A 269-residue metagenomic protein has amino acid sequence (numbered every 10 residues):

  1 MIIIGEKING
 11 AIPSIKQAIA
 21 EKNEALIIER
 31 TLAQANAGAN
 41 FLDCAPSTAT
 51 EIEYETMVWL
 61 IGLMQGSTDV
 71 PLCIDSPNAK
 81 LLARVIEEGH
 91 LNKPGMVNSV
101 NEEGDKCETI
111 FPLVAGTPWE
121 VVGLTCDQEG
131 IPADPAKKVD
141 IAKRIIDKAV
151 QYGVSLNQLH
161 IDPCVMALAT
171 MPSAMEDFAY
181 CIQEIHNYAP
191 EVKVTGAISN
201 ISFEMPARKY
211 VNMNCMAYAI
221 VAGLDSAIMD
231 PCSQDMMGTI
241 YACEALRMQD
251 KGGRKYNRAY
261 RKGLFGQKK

Functional and structural regions predicted by a protein language model:
I3-E29, N98-E102, Q128-A136, I201-K209: Active-site mouth loops of central-metabolism enzymes
I8-G10, P46-T50, N78-K80, N101-E103 (+4 more regions): Active-site-proximal loop/turn and secondary-structure-junction residues that shape catalytic pockets, frequently
T31-A35, V58-Q65, L82, C107 (+4 more regions): Generic structural signal for well-ordered alpha-helices, preferentially at hydrophobic/aromatic core positions
A35-N36, Q65-G66, I86-N92, T109-W119 (+2 more regions): Acidic (Asp/Glu)-rich catalytic clusters
A35-V70, P163-M175: Glycine-rich, proline-tolerant flexible connector loops at the mouths of alpha/beta enzymes
D43-T50, V70-N78, P94-D105, T125 (+1 more regions): Catalytic beta/alpha-barrel core
S67-C73, N92-M96, A189-F203: Short beta-strand/loop segments at the ligand-binding rim of alpha/beta enzyme cores
G116-F265: Catalytic alpha/beta core domains of metabolic enzymes, predominantly
